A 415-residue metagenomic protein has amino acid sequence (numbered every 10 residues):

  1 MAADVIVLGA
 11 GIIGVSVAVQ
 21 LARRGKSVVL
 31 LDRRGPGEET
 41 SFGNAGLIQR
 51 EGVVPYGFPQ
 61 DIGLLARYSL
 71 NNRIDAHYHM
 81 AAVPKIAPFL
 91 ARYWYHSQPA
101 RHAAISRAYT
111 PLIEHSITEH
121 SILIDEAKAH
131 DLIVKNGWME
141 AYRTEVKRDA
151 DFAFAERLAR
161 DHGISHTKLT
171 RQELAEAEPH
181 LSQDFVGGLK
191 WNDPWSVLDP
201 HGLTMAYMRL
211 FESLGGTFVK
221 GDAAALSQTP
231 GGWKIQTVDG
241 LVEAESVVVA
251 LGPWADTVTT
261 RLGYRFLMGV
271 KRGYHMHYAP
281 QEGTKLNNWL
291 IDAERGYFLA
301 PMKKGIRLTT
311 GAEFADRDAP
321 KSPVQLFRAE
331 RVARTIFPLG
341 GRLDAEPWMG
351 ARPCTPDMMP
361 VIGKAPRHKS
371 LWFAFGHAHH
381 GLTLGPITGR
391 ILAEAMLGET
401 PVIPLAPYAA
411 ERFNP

Functional and structural regions predicted by a protein language model:
A3-L30: N-terminal Rossmann-like FAD-binding beta1-loop-alpha1 element of flavoenzymes
R23-G43: Glycine-rich FAD pyrophosphate-binding loop
N44-L47, G52, Y56-H96, A225-W233 (+1 more regions): Active-site substrate-recognition segment that forms the wall of the catalytic cavity or substrate channel
A87-R209: Rossmann-like flavin
H162, A293-E294, R334-P415: C-terminal catalytic lobe of FAD-dependent flavoproteins
L169-A177, T217-W233: A conserved short coil-to-beta-strand element within the FAD-binding core of flavoproteins
